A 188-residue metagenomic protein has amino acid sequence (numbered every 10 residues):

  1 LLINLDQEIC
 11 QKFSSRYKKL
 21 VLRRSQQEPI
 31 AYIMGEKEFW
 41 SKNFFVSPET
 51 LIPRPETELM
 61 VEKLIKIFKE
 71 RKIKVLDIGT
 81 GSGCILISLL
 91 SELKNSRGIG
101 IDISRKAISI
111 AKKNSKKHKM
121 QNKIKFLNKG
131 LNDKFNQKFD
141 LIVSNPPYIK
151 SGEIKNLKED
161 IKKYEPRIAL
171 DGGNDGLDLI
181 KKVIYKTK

Functional and structural regions predicted by a protein language model:
L1-I65: Conserved AdoMet
F13, I103, D175, L179: Soluble or luminal CAZymes and related metallo-dependent hydrolases
Q26-I30, G98, P166: Generic structural signal for secondary-structure transition and capping sites
F45, S88, D102, K162 (+1 more regions): Conserved beta-strand segments that form the floor/walls of ligand-binding pockets within enzyme and binding domains
E56-N156: Conserved SAM/SAH cofactor-binding pocket of Class I
Y148-L179: Mobile active-site "lid"/loop adjacent to the S-adenosyl-L-methionine
K181-K188: A short glycine-rich, Lys/Arg-flanked "PGG" loop and its adjoining helix->strand segment in the class I
